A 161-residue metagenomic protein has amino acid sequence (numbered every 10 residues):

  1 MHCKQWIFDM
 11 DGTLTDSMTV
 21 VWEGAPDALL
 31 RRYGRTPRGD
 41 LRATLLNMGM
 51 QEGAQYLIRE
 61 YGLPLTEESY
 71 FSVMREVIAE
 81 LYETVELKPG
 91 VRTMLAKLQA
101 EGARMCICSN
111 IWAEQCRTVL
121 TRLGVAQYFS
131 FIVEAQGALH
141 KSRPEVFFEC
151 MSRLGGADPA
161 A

Functional and structural regions predicted by a protein language model:
M1-A43: Active-site neighborhood of HAD-like aspartate-dependent phosphohydrolases
H2, A79-I107, A113-R117, P144 (+1 more regions): Short, acidic loop-to-helix structural element flanking the phosphoryl-transfer center in phosphate-processing enzymes
Q5-I7, C106, A161: Hydrophobic "anchor" residues on beta-strands that sit immediately upstream of conserved functional sites
M18, M50, L87, R143-P144: Conserved donor sugar-nucleotide recognition element shared by glycan-biosynthetic enzymes
P26-L30, G49-P64, V119, C150: Helix-loop "lid/cap" segments that line or gate small-molecule binding pockets
R31-T36, Y61-L65, G124-Y128, G155-G156: Short helix-capping segments at alpha-helix termini
Y56-T93: Metal-dependent phosphoesterase signature
T84, W112-A161: Substrate-recognition "cap/lid" segment bordering the active-site pocket of phosphatases
